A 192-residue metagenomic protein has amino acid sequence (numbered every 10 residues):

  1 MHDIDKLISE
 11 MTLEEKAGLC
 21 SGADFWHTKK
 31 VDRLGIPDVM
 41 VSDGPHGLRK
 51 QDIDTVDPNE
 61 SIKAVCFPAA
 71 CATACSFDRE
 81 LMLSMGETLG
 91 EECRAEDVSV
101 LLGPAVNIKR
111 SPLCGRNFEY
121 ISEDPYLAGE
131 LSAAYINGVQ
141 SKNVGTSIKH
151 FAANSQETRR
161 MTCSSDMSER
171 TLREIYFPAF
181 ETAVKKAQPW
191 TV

Functional and structural regions predicted by a protein language model:
M1-V192: Glycoside hydrolase catalytic-domain context in secreted enzymes
